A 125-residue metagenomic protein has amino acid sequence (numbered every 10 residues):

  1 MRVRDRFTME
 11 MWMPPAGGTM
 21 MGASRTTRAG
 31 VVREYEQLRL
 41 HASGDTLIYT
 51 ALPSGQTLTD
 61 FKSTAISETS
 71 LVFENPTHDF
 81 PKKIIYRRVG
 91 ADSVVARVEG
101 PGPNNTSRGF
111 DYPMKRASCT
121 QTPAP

Functional and structural regions predicted by a protein language model:
M1-T77: Central antiparallel beta-sheet cores of small beta-barrel/beta-sandwich binding domains
L58, S63, E68, R88-V89 (+1 more regions): Edge beta-strand at a domain terminus
D79-K82: Charged, amphipathic alpha-helical segments
I85: Short, well-ordered, aromatic-rich surface patches in folded extracellular/luminal domains
